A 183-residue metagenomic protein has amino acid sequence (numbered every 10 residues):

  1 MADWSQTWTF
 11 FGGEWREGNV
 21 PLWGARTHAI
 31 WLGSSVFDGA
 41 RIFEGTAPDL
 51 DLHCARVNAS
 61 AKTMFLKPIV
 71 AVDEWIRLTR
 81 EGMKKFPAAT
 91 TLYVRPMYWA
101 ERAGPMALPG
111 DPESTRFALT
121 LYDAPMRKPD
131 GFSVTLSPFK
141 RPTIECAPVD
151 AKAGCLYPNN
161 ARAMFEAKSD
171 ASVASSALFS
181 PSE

Functional and structural regions predicted by a protein language model:
M1-I69, R77-E81, W99, L108-S182: Helix-start/capping segments and mature chain N-termini
V72: A glycine-rich phosphate/pyrophosphate-binding beta-strand-loop-alpha-helix module
I76-P105: Short, acidic/charged, Gly/Pro-enriched secondary-structure junctions
